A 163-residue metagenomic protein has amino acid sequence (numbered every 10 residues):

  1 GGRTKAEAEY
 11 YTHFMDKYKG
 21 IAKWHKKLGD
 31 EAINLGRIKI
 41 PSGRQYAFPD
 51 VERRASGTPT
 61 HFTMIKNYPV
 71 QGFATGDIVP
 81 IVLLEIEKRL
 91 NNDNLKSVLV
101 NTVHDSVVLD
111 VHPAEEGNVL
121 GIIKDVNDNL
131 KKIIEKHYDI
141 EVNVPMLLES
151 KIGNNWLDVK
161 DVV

Functional and structural regions predicted by a protein language model:
G1-V163: Conserved catalytic core of nucleotide polymerization and phosphodiester-bond processing enzymes
